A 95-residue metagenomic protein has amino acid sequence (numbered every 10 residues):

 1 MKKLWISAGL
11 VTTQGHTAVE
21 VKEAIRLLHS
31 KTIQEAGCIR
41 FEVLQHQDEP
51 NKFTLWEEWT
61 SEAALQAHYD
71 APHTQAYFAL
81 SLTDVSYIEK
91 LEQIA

Functional and structural regions predicted by a protein language model:
K2-L4, V43-E49, Y77-A95: Glycine-rich beta-strand-turn "strand-cap" elements at beta-sheet edges
W5-V11: Active-site-flanking beta-strand signature of metal-NTP-handling nucleotidyl enzymes and homologous cyclase-like
V11-E20: Short, surface-exposed ligand-recognition loops at beta-strand->loop->(often short) alpha-helix junctions that present
L27, I33-A36, E58-L91: An amphipathic, aromatic/His-enriched active-site/gating alpha helix that lines ligand/cofactor pockets
S30-K52: Short, glycine- and small/hydrophobic-rich beta-strand elements in well-ordered beta-sheets
